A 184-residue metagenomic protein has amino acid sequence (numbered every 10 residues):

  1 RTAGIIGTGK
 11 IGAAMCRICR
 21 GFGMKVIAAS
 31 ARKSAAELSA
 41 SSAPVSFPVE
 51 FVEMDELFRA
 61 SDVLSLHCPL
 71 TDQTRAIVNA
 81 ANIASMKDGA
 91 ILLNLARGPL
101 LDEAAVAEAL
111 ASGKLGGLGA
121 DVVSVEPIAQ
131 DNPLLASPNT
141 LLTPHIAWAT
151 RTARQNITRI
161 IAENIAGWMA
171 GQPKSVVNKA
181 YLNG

Functional and structural regions predicted by a protein language model:
R1-D88: Rossmann-like dinucleotide/phosphate-binding beta-alpha-beta segment
G89-G184: Rossmann-like dinucleotide-binding domain for NAD(H)/NADP(H)
